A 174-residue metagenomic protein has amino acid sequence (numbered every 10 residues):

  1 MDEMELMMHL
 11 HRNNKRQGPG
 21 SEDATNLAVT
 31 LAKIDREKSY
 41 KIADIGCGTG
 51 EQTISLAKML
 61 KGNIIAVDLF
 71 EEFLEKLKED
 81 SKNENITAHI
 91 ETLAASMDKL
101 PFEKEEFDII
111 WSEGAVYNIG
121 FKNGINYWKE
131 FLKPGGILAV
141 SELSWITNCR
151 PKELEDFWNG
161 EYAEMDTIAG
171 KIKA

Functional and structural regions predicted by a protein language model:
E5-G20: Class I SAM-dependent methyltransferase Rossmann-like catalytic core, especially the SAM/SAH-binding loop
G18-K38: Conserved alpha-helix/loop element of class I SAM-dependent methyltransferases that forms part of the SAM/SAH-binding
A43-I45, T49-K99: Class I SAM-dependent methyltransferase SAM/SAH-binding core
D98-I110: A short acidic, Gly/Pro-enriched loop at the edge of an enzyme's catalytic core that lines a small-molecule cofactor
I109-K122: A short SAM/SAH-binding and catalytic strip from SAM-dependent methyltransferases
N123-I137: A short glycine-rich, Lys/Arg-flanked "PGG" loop and its adjoining helix->strand segment in the class I
L143-Y162: Short, glycine-/aromatic-enriched active-site segment of Class I SAM-dependent methyltransferases
E164-A174: Short alpha-helix
